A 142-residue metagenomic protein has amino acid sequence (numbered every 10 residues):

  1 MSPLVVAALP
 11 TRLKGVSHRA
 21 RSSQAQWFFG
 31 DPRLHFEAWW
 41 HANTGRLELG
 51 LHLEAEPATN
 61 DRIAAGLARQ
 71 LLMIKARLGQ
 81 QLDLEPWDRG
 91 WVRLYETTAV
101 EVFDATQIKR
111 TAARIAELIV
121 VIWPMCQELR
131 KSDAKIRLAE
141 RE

Functional and structural regions predicted by a protein language model:
M1-V6, G66-Q81, T98-E140: Ampiphathic alpha-helical segments that act as solvent-exposed interaction surfaces
M1-W91: Polyanion-binding interface signature
T11, T44, T59, T97-T98 (+2 more regions): Residue-identity detector for threonine
G90-A99: A generic structural motif
